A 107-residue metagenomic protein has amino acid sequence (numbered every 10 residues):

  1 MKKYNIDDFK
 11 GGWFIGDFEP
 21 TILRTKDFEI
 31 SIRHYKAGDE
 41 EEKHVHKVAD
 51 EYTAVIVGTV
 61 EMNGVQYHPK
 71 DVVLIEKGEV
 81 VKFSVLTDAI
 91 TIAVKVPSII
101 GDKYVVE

Functional and structural regions predicted by a protein language model:
M1-E29, E42: A short, N-terminal "cap"/entry segment at the start of jelly-roll beta-barrel domains of the cupin/DSBH fold
K10-G12, L74, I92-A93, I100: Anionic, Ser/Thr-rich low-complexity intrinsically disordered regions
T21-R24, E41-K47, N63-V65, S84-V85 (+1 more regions): Short histidine-centered beta-strand/loop micro-motifs that create catalytic or ligand/metal-coordination sites
K26-H46, Q66, K77: Conserved short histidine dyad/triad with adjacent acidic residue
Y35, V45-E61: Short, conserved beta-strand element in jelly-roll/cupin
Y52, T87-V106: A short hydrophobic beta-strand segment most commonly corresponding to one strand of the jelly-roll/cupin
T59, V80, D88-I90: Structural motif
N63-K82: Short acidic-glycine-tyrosine-enriched beta hairpin
